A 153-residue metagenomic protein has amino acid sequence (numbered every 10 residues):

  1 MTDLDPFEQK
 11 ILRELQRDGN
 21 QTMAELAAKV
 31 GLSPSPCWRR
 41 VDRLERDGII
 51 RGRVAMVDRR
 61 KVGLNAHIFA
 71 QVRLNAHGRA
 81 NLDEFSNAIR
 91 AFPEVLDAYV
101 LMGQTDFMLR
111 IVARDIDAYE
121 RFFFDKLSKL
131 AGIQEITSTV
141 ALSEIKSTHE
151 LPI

Functional and structural regions predicted by a protein language model:
M1-I153: A compositional/biophysical signature of low hydrophobicity enriched in polar/charged and small residues
